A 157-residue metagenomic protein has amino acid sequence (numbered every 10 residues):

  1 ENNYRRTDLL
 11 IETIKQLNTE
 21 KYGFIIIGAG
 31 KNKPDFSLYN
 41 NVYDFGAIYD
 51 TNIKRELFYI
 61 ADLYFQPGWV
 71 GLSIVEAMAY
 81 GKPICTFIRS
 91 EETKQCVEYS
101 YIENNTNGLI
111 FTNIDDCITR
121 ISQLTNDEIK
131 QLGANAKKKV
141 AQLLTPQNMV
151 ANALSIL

Functional and structural regions predicted by a protein language model:
E1-N2, Y22-F36: Glycosyltransferase donor-sugar binding loop
N2-Q16, P34, L72: A conserved mid-protein helix/loop that constitutes part of the nucleotide-sugar donor-binding site
R6-T13, F24, C117, A153: A structural motif in glycosyltransferase catalytic domains
K33-N52: Nucleotide-activated donor-binding/catalytic signature segment of Leloir-type glycosyltransferases, i.e., the conserved
A47, E103-D115, I121-D127: Conserved acidic donor-binding segment of nucleotide-sugar-dependent glycosyltransferases
E56-L72, K82-P83, S90: Acidic donor-binding loop of glycosyltransferase active sites
E76-A79, S90-N105, I110: Short acidic/histidine- and often glycine-rich active-site loop of Leloir-type glycosyltransferases that engages
D115-D116, N126-L157: A charged, aromatic-enriched C-terminal amphipathic alpha-helix characteristic of glycosyltransferases across folds
